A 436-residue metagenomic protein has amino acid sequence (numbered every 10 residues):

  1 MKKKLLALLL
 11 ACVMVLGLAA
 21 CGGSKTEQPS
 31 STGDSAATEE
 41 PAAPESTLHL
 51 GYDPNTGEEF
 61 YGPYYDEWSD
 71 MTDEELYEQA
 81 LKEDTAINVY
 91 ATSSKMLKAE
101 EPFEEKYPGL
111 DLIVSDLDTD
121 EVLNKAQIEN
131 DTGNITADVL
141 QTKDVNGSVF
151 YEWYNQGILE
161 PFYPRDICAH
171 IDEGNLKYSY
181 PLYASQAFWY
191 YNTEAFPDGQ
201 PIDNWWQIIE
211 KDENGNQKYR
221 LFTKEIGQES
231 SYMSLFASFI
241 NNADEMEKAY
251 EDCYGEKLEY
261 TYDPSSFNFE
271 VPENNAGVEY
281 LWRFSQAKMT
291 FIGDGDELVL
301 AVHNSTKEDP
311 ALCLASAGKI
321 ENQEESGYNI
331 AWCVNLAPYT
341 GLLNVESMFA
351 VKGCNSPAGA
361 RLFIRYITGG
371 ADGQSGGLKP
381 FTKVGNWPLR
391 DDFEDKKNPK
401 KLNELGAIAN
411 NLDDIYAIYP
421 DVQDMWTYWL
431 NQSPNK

Functional and structural regions predicted by a protein language model:
G17-A20: C-terminal motif of bacterial Sec signal peptides marking the signal peptidase cleavage site
G22-K25: Bacterial signal peptide processing site
P44-T56, F60-P63, S69, L405-K436: Conserved C-terminal helix/tail region of periplasmic/extracytoplasmic solute-binding proteins
H49, D73-L81, A91-D111, W189 (+2 more regions): Short, polar/charged alpha-helical segment
N88-E101, I113-K125, I135-E297: Extracytoplasmic ligand-binding site segments that recognize negatively charged/polar headgroups
G147-E152, H303, P310-A331: A ligand-binding cleft/hinge motif common to bilobed small-molecule-binding domains
A169-D172, A184-F188, Y280-F284, G327-F349: Periplasmic-binding protein-like
G341-I415: Mature extracytoplasmic/periplasmic domains
